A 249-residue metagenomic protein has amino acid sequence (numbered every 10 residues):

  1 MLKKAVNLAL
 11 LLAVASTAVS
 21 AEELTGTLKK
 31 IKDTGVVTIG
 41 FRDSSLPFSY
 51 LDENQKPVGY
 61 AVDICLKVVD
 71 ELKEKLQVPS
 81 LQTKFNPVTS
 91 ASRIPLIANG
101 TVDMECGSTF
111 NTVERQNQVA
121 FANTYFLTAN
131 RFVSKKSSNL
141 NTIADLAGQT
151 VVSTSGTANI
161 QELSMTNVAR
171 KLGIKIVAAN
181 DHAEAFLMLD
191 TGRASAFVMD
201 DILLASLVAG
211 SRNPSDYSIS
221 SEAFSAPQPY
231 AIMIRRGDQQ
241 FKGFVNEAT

Functional and structural regions predicted by a protein language model:
L2-L11: Sec-dependent signal peptide recognition, specifically the positively charged N-region followed immediately by
L11-V19: Hydrophobic h-region of N-terminal signal peptides that target proteins for export in Gram-negative bacteria
A21-E105: Extracytoplasmic small-molecule ligand-binding "clamshell" domains of the periplasmic binding protein/Venus flytrap
E22, D63-E71, S137, A144 (+4 more regions): Extended ligand-binding regions for polar small-molecule ligands
D43, F126-S134, D201-I202, A209-T249: Periplasmic-binding protein-like
L66, Q77-D145, S218-A223: Acidic, polar ligand-binding/catalytic clefts
L66-Q82, N159-A178, V208-N213: Ligand-binding cleft/hinge of the Venus flytrap
S92, C106-N117, Q161-A169, L187-A226: A ligand-binding cleft/hinge motif common to bilobed small-molecule-binding domains
